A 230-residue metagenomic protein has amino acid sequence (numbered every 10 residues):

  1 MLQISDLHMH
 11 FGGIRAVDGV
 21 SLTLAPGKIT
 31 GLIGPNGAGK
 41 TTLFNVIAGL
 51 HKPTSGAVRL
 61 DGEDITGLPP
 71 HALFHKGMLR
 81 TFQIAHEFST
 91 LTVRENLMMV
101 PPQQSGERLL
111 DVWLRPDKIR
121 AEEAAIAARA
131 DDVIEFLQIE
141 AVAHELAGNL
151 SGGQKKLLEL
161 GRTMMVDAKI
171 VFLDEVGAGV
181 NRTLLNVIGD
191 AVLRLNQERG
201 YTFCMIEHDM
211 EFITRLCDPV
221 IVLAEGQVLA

Functional and structural regions predicted by a protein language model:
I33-P35: The feature captures the beta-strand-to-loop junction immediately N-terminal to the Walker
A48: Helix-to-loop junction immediately C-terminal to a conserved catalytic motif
E107-A141, D190-L193: Conserved ABC ATPase "signature" region
E175-V176: Walker B catalytic motif
N186-E198: Helical segment within the ABC ATPase nucleotide-binding domain
I213-R215: A short, surface-exposed alpha-helical micro-motif characterized by mixed small hydrophobic and charged/polar residues
